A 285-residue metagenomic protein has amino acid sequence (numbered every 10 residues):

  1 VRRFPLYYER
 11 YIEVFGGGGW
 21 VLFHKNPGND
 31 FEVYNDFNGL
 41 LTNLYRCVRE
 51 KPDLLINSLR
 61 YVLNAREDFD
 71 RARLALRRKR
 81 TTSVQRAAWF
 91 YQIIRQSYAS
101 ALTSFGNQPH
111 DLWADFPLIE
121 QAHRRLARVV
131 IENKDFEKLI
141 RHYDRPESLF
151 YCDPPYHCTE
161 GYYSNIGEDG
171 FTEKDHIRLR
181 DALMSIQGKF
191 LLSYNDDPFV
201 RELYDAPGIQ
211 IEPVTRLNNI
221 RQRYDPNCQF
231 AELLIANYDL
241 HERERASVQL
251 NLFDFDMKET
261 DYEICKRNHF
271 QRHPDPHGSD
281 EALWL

Functional and structural regions predicted by a protein language model:
V1-F31, F37, L139-S148, T159-L285: Class I S-adenosyl-L-methionine
F4-L6, R49-N165, R178, S185 (+4 more regions): SAM-dependent nucleic-acid methyltransferase catalytic core
E9-L74: SAM cofactor-binding core of SAM-dependent methyltransferases, primarily the Rossmann-like beta-alpha-beta module
T42, L54-I56, W113, F171 (+2 more regions): A generic membrane alpha-helix/interface feature
Y45, Y156, Y204: Conserved active-site tyrosine of GNAT-family acetyltransferases
